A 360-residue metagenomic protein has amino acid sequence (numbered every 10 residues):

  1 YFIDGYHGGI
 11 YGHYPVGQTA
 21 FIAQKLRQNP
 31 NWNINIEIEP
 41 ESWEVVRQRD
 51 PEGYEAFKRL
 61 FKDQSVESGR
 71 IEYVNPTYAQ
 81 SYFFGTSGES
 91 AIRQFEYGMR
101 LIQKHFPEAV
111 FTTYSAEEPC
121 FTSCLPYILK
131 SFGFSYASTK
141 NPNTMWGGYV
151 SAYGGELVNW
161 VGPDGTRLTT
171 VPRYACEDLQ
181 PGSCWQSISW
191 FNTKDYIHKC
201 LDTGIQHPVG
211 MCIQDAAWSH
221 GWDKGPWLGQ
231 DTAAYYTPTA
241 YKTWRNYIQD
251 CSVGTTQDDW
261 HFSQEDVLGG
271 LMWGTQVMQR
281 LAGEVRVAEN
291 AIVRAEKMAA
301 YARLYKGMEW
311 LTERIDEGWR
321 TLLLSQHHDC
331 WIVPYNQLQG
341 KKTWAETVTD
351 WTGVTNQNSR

Functional and structural regions predicted by a protein language model:
Y1-R360: Catalytic-domain carbohydrate-binding cleft regions of carbohydrate-active enzymes
